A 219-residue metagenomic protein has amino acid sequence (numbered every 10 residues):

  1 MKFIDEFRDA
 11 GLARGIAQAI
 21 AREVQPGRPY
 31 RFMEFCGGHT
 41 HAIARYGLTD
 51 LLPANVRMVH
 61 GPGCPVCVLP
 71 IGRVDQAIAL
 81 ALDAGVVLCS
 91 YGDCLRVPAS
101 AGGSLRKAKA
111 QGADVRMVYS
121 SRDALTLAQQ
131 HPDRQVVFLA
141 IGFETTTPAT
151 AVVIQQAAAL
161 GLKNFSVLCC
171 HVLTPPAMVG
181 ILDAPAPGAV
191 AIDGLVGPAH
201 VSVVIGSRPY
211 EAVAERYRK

Functional and structural regions predicted by a protein language model:
M1-D133, T147, A158-L160, S166-L168 (+3 more regions): Metallocofactor- and cofactor-centric catalytic cores in central/energy metabolism, strongly enriched
L139, F143-P209: Phosphate/pyrophosphate-binding betaalpha-module
V213-K219: Conserved anion/nucleotide-ligand pocket segment
